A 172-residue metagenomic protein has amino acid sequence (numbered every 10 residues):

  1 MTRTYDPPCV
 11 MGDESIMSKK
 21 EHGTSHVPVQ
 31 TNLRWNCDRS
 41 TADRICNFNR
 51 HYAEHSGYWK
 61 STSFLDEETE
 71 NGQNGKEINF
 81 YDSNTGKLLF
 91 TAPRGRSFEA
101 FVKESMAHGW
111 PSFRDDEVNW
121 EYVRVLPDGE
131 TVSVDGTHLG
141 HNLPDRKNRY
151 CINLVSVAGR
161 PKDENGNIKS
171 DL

Functional and structural regions predicted by a protein language model:
M1-L172: Flexible coil/turn and secondary-structure edge motifs
